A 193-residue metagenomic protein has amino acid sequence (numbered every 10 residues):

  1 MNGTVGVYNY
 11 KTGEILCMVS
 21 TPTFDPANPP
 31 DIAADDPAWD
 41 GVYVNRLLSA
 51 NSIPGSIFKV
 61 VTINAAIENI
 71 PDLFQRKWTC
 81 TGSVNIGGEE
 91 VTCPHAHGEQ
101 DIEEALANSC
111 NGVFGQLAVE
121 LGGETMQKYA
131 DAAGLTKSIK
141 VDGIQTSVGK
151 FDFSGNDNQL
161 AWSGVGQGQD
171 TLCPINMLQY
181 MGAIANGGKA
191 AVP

Functional and structural regions predicted by a protein language model:
G3-S56, V61-P193: Beta-lactam-recognizing serine transpeptidase/beta-lactamase-like catalytic domain environment
